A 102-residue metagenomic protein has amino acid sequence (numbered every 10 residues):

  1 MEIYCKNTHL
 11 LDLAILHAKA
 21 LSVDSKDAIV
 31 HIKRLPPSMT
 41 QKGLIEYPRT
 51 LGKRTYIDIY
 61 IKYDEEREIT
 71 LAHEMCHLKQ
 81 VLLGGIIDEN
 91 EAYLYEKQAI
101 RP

Functional and structural regions predicted by a protein language model:
M1-I3: N-terminal low-structure segments adjacent to metalloprotease catalytic domains across cellular compartments
C5-A28: Zn2+-dependent metallopeptidase catalytic core
T8, E65-E66, T70, I86-I87: Soluble non-cytosolic domains of exported or imported proteins
H31-E65, L78: Active-site scaffold of zinc-dependent metalloenzymes
L35-S38, C76, G85, A99-I100: Short, solvent-exposed loop/turn segments at secondary-structure junctions
I69-V81: Active-site recognition of the HExxH zinc-binding catalytic motif
L83-P102: Post-HExxH zinc-binding segment in Zn-dependent metallohydrolases
